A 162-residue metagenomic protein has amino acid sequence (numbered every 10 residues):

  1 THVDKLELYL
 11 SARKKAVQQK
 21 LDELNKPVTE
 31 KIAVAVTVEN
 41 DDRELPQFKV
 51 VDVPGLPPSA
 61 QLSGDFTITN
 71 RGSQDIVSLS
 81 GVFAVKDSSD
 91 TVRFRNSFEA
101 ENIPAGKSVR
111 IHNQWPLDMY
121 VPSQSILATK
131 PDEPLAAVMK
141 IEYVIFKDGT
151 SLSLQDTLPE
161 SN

Functional and structural regions predicted by a protein language model:
V3-T67, R71, D156-N162: Low-complexity, acidic Ser/Thr/Pro/Gly-rich terminal tails and inter-domain linkers that flank the onset of structured
E44-P54, D65-T67, S80, F94-E99 (+1 more regions): Short structured motifs
L62, I76-S80, P131-A137: Short coil-to-beta strand junction motifs in C2/discoidin
F66-I68, V85, W115, V144: Hydrophobic beta-strand positions in extracellular immunoglobulin-like domains
T69-D75, S89: Short, acidic/polar linear motifs in exposed loop/turn regions
S80-K86: Beta-strand signatures of extracellular beta-sandwich domains
T91-N162: Short, solvent-exposed, Trp/other aromatic-anchored flexible loops in extracytoplasmic proteins
